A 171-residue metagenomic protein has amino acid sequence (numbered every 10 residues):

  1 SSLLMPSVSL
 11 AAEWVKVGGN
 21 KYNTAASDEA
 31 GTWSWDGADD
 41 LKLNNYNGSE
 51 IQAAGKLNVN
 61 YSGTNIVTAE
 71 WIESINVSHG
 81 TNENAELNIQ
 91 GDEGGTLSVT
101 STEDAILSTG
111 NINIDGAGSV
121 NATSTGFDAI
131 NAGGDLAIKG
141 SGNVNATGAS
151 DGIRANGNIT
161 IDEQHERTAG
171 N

Functional and structural regions predicted by a protein language model:
S1-A11: Sec-dependent, cleavable N-terminal signal peptides
L10-N171: A composition-driven surface/loop motif
